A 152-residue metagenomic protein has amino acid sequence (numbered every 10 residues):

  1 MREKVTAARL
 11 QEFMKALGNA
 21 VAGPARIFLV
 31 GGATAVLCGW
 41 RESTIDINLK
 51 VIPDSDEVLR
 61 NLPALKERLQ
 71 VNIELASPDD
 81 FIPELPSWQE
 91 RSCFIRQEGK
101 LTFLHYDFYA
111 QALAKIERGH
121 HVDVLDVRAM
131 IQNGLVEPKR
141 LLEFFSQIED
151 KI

Functional and structural regions predicted by a protein language model:
M1-I152: Compositionally biased terminal segments of proteins
